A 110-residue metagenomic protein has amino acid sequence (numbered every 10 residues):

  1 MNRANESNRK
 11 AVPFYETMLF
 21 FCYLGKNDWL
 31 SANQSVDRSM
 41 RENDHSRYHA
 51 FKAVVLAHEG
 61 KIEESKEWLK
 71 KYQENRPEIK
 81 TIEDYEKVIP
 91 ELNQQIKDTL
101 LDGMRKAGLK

Functional and structural regions predicted by a protein language model:
M1-K110: Alpha-helical protein-protein interaction modules
